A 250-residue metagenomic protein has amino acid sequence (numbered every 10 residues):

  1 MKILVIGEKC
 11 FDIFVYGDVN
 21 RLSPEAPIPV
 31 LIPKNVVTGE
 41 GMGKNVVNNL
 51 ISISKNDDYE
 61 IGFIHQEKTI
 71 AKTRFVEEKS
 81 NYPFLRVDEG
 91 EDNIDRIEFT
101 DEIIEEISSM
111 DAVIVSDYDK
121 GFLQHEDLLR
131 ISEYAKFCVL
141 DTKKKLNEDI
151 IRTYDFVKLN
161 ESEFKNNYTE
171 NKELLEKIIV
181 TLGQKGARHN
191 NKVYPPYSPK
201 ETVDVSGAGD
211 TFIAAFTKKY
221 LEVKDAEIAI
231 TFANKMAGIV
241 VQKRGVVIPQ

Functional and structural regions predicted by a protein language model:
K2-I3, F11-I114, H125-D127, I248: Conserved N-terminal subdomain of the carbohydrate kinase-like
I6-G7, N160: A secondary-structure boundary/capping signal
G7, I51, H65, T142 (+1 more regions): Short beta-strand/turn micro-motifs composed of small residues that flank or help shape donor/cofactor-binding pockets
E8-K9, Y118, T211: Active-site metal-binding loops of divalent metal-dependent hydrolases
N20-L22, A26, F75-G90, D111-N171 (+1 more regions): Conserved beta-alpha-beta core of the PfkB/ribokinase-like small-molecule kinase fold
G39, G43, R96, T100 (+4 more regions): Generic structural signal for well-ordered, non-membrane alpha-helical segments in soluble metabolic enzymes
D58-I61, D155-E161, Y194-P196: Short hydrophobic/aromatic-enriched beta-strand-loop microsegments
E106-S109, D127-F137, T142-T153, N166-Q250: Conserved phosphate-binding/catalytic region of the ribokinase-like
